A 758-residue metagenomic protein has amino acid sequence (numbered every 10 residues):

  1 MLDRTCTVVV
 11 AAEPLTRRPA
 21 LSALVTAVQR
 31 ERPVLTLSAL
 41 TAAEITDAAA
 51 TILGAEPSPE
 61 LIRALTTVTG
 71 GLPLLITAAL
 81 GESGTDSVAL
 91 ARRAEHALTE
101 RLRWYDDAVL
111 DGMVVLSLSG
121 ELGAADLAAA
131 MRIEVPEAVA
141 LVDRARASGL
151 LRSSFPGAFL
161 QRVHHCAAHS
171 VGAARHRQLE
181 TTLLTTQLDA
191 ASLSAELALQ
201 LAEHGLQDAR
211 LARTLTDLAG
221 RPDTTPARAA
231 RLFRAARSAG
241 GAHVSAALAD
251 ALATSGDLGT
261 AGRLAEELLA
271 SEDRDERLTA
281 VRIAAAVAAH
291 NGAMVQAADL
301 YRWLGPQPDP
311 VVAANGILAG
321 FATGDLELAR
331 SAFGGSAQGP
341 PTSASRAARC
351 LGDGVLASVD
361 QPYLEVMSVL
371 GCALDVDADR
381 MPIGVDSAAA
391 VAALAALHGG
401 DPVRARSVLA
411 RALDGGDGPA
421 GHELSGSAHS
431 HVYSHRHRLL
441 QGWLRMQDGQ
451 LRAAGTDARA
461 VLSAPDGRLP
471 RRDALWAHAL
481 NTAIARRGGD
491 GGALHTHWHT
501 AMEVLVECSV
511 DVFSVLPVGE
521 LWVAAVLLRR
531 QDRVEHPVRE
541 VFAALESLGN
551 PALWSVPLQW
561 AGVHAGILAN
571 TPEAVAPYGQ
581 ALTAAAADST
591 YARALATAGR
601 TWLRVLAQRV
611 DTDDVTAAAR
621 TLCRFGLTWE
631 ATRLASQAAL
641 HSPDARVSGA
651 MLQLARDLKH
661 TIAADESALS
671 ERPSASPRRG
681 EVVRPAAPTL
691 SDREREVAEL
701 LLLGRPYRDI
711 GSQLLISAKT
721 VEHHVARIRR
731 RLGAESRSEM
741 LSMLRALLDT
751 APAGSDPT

Functional and structural regions predicted by a protein language model:
T7, L90-A94, S119-D126, P136-T185 (+2 more regions): Short capping/hinge segments at domain boundaries that bridge a core fold to an adjacent linker or tail
T16-V68, G81-A94: Helix-loop-helix "sensor" segment of P-loop NTPases
A50-T51, I62-D86, D111-V115, D126-A130 (+3 more regions): C-terminal helical "lid" of AAA+/P-loop NTPase domains
S87-L122, A128-I133: Winged-helix-like regulatory helical subdomains adjacent to P-loop NTPase cores
P136, S153-F155, S192-A195, G240-H243 (+17 more regions): Alpha-solenoid helical repeat architecture
A147, R237-S238, E266-A270, A298 (+11 more regions): Amphipathic alpha-helical segments of tetratricopeptide repeats
R175-S255, T612-F625, W629-L634: Extended alpha-helical scaffolding segments used for macromolecular assembly and cargo binding
P677-T758: Helix-turn-helix DNA-binding segment
